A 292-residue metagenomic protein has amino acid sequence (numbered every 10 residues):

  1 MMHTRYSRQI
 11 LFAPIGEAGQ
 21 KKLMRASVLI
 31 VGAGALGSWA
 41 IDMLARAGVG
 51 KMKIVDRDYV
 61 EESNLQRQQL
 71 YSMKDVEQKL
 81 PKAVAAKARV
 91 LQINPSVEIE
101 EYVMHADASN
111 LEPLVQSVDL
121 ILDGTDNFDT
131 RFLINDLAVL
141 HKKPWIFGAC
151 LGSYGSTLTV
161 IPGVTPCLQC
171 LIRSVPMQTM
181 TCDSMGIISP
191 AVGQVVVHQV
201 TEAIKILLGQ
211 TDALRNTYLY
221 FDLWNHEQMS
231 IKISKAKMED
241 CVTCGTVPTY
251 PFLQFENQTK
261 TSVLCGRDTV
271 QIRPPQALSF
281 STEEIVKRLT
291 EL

Functional and structural regions predicted by a protein language model:
M1-L292: Adenine nucleotide-associated cytosolic modules
